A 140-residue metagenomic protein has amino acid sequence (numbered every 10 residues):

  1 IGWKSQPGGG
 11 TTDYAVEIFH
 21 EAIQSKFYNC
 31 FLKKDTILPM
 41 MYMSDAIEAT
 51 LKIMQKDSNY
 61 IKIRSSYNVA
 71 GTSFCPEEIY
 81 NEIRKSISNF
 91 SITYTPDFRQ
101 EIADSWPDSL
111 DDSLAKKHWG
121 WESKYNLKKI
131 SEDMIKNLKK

Functional and structural regions predicted by a protein language model:
I1-I37, M43-D45: NAD(P)-dependent short-chain dehydrogenase/reductase
F31-K34, L38-K140: C-terminal substrate-binding subdomain of Rossmann-fold SDR/epimerase-dehydratase oxidoreductases
